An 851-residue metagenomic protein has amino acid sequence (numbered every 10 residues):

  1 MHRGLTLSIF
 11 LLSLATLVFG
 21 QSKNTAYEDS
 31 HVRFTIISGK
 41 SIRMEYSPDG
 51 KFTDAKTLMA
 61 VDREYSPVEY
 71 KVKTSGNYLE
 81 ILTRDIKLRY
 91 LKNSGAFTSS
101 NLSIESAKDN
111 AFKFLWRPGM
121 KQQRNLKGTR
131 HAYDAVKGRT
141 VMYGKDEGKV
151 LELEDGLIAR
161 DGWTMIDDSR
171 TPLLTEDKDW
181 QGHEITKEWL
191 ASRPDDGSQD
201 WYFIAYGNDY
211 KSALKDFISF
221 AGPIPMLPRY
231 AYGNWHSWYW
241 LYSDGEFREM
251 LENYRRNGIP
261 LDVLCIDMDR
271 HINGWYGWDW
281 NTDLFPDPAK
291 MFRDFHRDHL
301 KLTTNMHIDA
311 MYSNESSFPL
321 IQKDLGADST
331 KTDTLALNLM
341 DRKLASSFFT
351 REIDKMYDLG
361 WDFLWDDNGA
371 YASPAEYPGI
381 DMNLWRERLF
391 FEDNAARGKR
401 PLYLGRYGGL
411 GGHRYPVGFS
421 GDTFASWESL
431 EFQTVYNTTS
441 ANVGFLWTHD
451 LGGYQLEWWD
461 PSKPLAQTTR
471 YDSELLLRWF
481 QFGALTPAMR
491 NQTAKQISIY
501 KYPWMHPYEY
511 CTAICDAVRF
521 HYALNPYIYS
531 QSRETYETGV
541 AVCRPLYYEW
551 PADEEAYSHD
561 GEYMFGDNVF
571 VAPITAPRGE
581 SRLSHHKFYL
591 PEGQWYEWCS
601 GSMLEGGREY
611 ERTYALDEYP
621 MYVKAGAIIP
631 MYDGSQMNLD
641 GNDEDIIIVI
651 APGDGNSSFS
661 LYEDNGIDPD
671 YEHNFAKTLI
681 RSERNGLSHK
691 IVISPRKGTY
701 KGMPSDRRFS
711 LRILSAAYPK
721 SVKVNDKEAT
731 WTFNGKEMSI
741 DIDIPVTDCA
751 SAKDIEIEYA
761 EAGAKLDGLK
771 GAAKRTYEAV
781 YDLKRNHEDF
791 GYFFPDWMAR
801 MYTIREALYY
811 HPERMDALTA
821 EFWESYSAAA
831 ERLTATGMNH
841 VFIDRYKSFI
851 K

Functional and structural regions predicted by a protein language model:
M1-S22, T836-I843, K851: Bacterial Sec-dependent N-terminal signal peptides
F34, I42-Y46, I81-L88, F570-P573 (+1 more regions): Short, well-ordered beta-strand segments enriched in hydrophobic/aromatic residues
I37-G76: A low-complexity, Ser/Thr/Gly/Pro-enriched, surface-exposed linker/loop concept that marks segments flanking
K56-E69, E597-L616, S721-I744: Solvent-exposed beta-strand/loop surfaces of large extracellular or lumenal domains
K73-P228, W238-Y239, D244, L251-R256 (+4 more regions): Catalytic and substrate-binding clefts that recognize carbohydrates or anionic sugar/phosphate headgroups
N125, P260-I514, E549-P551, H559: Aromatic- and carboxylate-enriched substrate-binding clefts and catalytic-loop regions of carbohydrate-active enzymes
G411-G418, F432, S440-F445, H449 (+1 more regions): Catalytic core of carbohydrate-active enzymes
G626-K727, T747, A752, I757-S848: Accessory, solvent-exposed terminal regions and/or long lumenal/extracellular loops of proteins
